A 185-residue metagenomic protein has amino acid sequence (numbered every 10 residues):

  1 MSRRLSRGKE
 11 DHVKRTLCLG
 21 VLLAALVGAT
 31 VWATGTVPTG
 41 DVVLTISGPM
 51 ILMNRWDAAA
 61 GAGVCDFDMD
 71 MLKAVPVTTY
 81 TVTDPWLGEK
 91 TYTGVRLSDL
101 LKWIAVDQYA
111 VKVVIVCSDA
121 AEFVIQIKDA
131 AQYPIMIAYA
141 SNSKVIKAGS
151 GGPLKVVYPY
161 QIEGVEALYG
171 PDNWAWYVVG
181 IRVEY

Functional and structural regions predicted by a protein language model:
S2-H12: Short, Lys/Arg-enriched N-terminal segments with co-localized hydrophobic residues within the first ~10-30 amino acids
R4-S6, G28, A33, K102: Ubiquitous "structural anchor" signal
D11-L19: Bacterial N-terminal signal peptides that target proteins for export
G20-G28: Bacterial N-terminal signal peptides
A33-Y185: N-terminal intrinsically disordered, low-complexity segments enriched in P/E/S/T
